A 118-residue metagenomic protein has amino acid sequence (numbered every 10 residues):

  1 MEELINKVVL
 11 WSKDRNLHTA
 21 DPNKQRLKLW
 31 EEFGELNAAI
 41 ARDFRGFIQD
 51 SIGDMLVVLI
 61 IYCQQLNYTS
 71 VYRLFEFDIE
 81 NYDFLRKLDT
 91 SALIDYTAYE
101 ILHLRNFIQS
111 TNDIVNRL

Functional and structural regions predicted by a protein language model:
M1-L118: Flexible "arm" and connector segments at domain edges
